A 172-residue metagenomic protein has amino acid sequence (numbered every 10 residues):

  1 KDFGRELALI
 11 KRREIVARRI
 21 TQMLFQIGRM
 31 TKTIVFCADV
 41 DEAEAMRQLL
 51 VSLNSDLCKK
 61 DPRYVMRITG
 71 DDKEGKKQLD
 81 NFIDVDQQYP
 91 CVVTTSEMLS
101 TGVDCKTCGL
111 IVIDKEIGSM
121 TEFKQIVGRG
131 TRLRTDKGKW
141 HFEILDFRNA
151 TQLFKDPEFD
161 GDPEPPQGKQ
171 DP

Functional and structural regions predicted by a protein language model:
K1-F3, L7-K11, P157, E164-P172: C-terminal or mid-to-C-terminal helical accessory/interaction module adjacent to the motor/catalytic core
K1-T31: Interdomain helical connector at the RecA1-RecA2 junction of SF1/SF2 helicase-like NTPases
V16-T21, E44-N54, I126-T131: Short, well-ordered amphipathic alpha-helices
M23-Q26, L53, V85: Generic structural signal for alpha-helix termini and adjacent loop/cap motifs
L24-F25, A43-M46, Y64, Q167-P172: Catalytic cores and motor modules of nucleic-acid processing enzymes
R29, C37-T69: Conserved helicase motor "Helicase C" RecA-like lobe of SF1/SF2 P-loop NTPases
K32-I34, V92: Residue-level preference for the first positions of well-ordered beta-strands
C58-K60, Y64-K169: Conserved RecA-like P-loop NTPase helicase motor core
